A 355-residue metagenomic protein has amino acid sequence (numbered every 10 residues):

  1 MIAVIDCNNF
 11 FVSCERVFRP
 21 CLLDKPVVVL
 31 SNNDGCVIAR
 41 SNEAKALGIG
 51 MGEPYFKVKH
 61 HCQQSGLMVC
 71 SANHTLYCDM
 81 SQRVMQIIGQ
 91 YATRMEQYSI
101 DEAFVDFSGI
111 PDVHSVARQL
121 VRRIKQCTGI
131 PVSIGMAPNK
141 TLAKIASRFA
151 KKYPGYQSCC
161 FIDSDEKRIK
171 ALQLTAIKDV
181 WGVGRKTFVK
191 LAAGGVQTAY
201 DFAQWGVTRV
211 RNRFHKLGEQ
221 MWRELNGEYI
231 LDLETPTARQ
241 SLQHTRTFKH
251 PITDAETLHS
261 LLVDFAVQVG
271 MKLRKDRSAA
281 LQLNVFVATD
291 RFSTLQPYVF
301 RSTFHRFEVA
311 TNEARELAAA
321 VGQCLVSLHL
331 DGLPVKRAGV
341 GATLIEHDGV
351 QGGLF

Functional and structural regions predicted by a protein language model:
M1-R223, L233, M271, H347-D348: Gly/Gly-Pro- and Ser/Thr-rich, intrinsically disordered tail segments characteristic of DNA damage-repair and tolerance
Y98-E102, A137-K140, S278-Q282, L333-R337: Short Gly/Ser/Thr- and Asp/Glu-enriched loop/turn motifs at secondary-structure junctions
V189-V335, H347-L354: DNA-contacting surface of Y-family translesion DNA polymerases
L344: Aromatic, loop-rich ligand-recognition surfaces of beta-strand-rich domains
